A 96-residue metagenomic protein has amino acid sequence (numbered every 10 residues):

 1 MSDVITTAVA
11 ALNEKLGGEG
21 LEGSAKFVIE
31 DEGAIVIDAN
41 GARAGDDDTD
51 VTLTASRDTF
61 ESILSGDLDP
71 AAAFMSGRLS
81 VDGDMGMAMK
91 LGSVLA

Functional and structural regions predicted by a protein language model:
M1-A96: Feature captures hydrophobic
